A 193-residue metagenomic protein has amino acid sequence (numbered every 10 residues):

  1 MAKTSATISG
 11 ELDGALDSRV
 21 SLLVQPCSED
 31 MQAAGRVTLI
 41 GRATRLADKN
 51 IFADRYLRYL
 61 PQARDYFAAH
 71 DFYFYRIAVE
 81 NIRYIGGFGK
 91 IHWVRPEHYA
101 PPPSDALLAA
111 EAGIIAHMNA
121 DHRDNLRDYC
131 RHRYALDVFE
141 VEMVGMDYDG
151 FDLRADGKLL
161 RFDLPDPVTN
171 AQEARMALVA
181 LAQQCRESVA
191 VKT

Functional and structural regions predicted by a protein language model:
M1-T7: N-terminal structural module
T7-D65, A69-F72, V79, L159: Short, structured beta-strand-loop surface elements
A68-T193: C-terminal edge-of-domain segments
